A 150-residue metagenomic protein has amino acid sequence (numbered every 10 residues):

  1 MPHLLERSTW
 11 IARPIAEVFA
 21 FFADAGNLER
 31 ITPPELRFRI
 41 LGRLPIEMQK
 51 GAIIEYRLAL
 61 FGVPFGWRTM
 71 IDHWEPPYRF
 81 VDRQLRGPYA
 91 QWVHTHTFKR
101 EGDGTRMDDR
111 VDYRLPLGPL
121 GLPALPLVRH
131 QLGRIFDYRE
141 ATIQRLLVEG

Functional and structural regions predicted by a protein language model:
M1-Q49: Hydrophobic ligand-binding cavity/cleft-lining segments
L4-E6, P64-R68, Q91-H94: Short, surface-exposed coil-to-beta transition loops
S8-A12, R39, R57, M70 (+2 more regions): Generic structural detector for well-ordered beta-strands
P14, P76-P77, E101-G104: Short strand-connecting beta-turns/loops that link adjacent beta-strands
R39-R86, R106, Y138-G150: Glycine-rich portal/gate segments that line the openings of hydrophobic small-molecule binding cavities
V81-R134: Beta-strand/loop substructures that line and gate deep hydrophobic ligand-binding cavities in soluble
